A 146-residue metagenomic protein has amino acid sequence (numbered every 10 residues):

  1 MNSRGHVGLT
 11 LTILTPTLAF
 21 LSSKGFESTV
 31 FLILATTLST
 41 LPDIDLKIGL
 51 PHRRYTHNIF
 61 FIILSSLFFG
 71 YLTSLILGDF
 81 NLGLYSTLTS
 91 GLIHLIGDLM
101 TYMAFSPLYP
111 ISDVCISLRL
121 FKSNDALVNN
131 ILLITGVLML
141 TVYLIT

Functional and structural regions predicted by a protein language model:
M1-T146: N-terminal membrane-targeting hydrophobic helices
